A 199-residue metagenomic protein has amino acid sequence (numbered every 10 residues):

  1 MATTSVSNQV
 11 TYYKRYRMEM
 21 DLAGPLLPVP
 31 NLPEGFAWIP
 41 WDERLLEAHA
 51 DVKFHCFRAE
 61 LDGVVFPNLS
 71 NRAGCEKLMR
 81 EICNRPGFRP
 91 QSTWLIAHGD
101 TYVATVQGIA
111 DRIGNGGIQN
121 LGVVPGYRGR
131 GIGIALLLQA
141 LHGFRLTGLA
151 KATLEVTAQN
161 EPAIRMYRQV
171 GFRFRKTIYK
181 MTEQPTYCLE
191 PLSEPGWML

Functional and structural regions predicted by a protein language model:
M1, P125, L154-I164, K180-C188: Conserved beta-strand-loop-alpha-helix junction that forms the acyl-donor binding cleft
M1-D42, M181: Acyl-donor-binding surface of acyltransferase catalytic domains
D21, C56-L61, L69-N115, Q119 (+2 more regions): Acetyl-CoA-dependent GNAT
A37-V64: A short beta-loop-alpha structural element at the N-terminal edge of CoA-dependent acyl/N-acetyltransferase catalytic
N115, F144-E155: Conserved GNAT acetyl-CoA-binding A-motif
V123, G129-L146, I164-Q169: Conserved acetyl-CoA-binding loop-helix of GNAT-fold acetyltransferases
I164, Q169-L199: …primarily DNA-binding HTH/wHTH and HhH modules…
